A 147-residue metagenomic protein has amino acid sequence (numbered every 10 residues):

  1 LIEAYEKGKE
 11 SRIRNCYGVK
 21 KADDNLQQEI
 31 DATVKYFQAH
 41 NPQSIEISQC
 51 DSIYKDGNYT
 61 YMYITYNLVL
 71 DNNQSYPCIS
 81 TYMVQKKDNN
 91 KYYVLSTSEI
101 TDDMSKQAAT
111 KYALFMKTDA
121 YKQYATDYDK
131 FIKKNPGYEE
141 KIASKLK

Functional and structural regions predicted by a protein language model:
L1-R12, Y124-K134: Short, aromatic-enriched amphipathic alpha-helices that serve as compact interaction elements
S11-Y61, D71-Q74: Short solvent-exposed beta->alpha transition segments
I47-I53, I79-K86: Hydrophobic/aromatic beta-strand elements that line small-molecule binding cavities or substrate pockets in beta-rich
N58-T60, C78-S80, N90: Envelope-exposed proteins and targeting segments
Y66-L70, V84, D88: Beta-strand elements of well-folded, non-transmembrane domains
D71-S75, D103-K106: Extracytoplasmic/secreted cell-surface and envelope-processing proteins
Y76-T81, T97-E99: "Short basic amphipathic alpha-helical interaction patches in structured regions
V94-K147: Low-complexity, intrinsically disordered terminal/linker segments enriched in charged and Gly/Pro repeats
